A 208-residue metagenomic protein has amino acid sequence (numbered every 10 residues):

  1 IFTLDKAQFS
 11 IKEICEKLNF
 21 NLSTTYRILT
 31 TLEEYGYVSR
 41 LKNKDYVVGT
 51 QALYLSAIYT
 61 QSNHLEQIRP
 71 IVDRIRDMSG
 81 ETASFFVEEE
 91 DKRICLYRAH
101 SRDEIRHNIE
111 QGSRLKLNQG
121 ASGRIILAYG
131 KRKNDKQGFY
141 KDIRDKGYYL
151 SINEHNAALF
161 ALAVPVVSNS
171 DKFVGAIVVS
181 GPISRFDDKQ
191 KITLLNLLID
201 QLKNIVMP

Functional and structural regions predicted by a protein language model:
I1-Y59, K203, M207-P208: N-terminal helix-turn-helix
K17, Q67-M78, K146, N204 (+1 more regions): Amphipathic alpha-helical regulatory segments at dimerization interfaces that relay allosteric signals between sensory
V38-S39, F85-F86, V166: A structural signal for short hydrophobic beta-strand segments in well-ordered beta-sheet cores
V48-R132: Amphipathic alpha-helical effector-binding/dimerization core of metabolite-sensing transcriptional regulators
S84, S151, A163: Short hydrophobic/aromatic beta-strand element in the GNAT-like acyltransferase core that lines or flanks the acyl-donor
K133-I152, A157-A158, G175-P208: Juxtadomain coupling helices with adjacent low-complexity linkers
L162-S170: A short, hydrophobic, proline-anchored segment that marks a local hinge/packing element in signaling and regulatory
